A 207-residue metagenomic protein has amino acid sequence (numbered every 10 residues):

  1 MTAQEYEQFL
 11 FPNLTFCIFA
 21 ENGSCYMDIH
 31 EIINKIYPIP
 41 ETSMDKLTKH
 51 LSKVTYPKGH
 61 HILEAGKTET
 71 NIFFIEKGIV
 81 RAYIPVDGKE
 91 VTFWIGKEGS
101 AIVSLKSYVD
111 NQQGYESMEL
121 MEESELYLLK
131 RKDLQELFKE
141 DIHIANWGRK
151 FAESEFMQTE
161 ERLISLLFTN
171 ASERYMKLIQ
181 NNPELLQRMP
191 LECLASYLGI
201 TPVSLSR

Functional and structural regions predicted by a protein language model:
M1-A3, Q8: Targeting/processing segments of secretory and organellar proteins
N13, T169-R207: Phosphate-/nucleic-acid-contacting segments
N13-S52, S107: Cyclic nucleotide-binding regulatory module and flanking cytosolic helices
I62-K67: Short phosphate-coordinating micro-motif centered on Lys-Gly-acidic
T70, F74-R81, E98-G99: Glycine- and acidic-residue-biased ligand/ion/polar-headgroup-sensing regions
V91-K150: Cyclic-nucleotide recognition modules
L137-D141, T159, N181-L186: Basic, amphipathic alpha-helical hairpins
